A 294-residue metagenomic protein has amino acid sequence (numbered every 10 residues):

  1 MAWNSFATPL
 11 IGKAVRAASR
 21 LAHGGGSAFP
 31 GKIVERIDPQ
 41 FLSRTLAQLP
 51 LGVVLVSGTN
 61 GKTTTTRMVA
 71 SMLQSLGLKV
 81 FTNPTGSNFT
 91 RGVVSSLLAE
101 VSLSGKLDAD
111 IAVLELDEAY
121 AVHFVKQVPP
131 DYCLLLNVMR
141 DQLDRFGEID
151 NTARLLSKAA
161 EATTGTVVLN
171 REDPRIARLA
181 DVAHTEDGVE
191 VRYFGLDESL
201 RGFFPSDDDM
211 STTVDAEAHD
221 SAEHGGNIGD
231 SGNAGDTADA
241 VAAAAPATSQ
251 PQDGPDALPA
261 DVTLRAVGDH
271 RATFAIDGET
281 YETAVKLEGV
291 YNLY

Functional and structural regions predicted by a protein language model:
M1-S57, M72-L76, R91-A99, S249: Short, basic phosphate-binding NTP loop
L49-G52, Q74-K79, I276-L287: Glycine/charged-rich beta-loop-alpha catalytic/anionic-binding loops adjacent to active sites
G61: Conserved glycine(s) of the Walker
T64-F81: A conserved segment at the C-terminal end of the G1
L78-R91: Short beta-strand-centered segment that lines the nucleotide-binding/catalytic pocket of NTP-utilizing
G92-G105, E118, P259: Conserved phosphate-binding catalytic cores of ATP/NTP-utilizing and phosphoryl-transfer enzymes
G105-V214, G229, A247, K286-L287: Flexible active-site lid/hinge loop adjacent to a nucleotide/diphosphate and Mg2+-phosphate binding pocket
G188-Y294: Adenine nucleotide phosphate-binding catalytic loops in nucleotide-utilizing enzymes
